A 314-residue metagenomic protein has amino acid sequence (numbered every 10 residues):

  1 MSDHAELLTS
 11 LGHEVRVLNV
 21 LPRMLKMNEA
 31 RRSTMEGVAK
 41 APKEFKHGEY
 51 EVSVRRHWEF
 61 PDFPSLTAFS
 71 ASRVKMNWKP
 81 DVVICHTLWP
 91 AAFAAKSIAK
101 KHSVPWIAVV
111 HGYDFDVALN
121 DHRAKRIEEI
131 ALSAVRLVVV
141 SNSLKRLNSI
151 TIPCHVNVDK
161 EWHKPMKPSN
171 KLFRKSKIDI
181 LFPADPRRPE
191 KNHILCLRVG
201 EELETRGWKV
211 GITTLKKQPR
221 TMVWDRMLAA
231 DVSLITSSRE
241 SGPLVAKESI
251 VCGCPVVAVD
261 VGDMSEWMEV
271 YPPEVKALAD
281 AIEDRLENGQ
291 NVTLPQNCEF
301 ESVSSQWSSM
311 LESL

Functional and structural regions predicted by a protein language model:
M1-K40, E44-K46: N-terminal subdomain of nucleotide-sugar transferases
N19, E129-P165: Donor nucleotide-sugar binding/catalytic pocket of nucleotide-sugar-dependent glycosyltransferases
A118-L119, V156-K175: Acidic anion/phosphate-binding donor-loop and adjacent secondary structure in glycosyltransferase catalytic cores
K171-K191, L197-E201: Conserved donor-binding/catalytic core segment of Leloir-type glycosyltransferases
E190, N288-L314: A charged, aromatic-enriched C-terminal amphipathic alpha-helix characteristic of glycosyltransferases across folds
S238: Aromatic "clamp/platform" in nucleotide-sugar-dependent glycosyltransferases that forms part of the donor/acceptor
A246, P255-A258: Short hydrophobic beta-strand element within catalytic cores of glycosyltransferases and related nucleotide-activated
S265-R285: Change "using UDP/GDP/dTDP sugars" to "using nucleotide sugars
